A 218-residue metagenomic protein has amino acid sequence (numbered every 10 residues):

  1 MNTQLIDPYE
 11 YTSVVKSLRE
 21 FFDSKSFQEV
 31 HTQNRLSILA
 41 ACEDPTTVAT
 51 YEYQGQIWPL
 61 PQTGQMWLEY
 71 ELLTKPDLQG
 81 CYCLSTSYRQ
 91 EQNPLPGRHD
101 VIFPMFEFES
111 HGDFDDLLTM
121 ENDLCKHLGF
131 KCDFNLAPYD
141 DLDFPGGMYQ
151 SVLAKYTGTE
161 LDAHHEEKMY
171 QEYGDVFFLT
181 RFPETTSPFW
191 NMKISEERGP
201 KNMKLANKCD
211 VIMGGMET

Functional and structural regions predicted by a protein language model:
M1-T47: TRNA-binding/sensing appendages of the translation machinery
K25, L128-C132: Solvent-exposed amphipathic alpha-helical surface segments
T32-Q33, A41, G129, P183 (+1 more regions): Glycine-centered flexibility motif
T46-M120, Y139-T218: A translation/RNA-centric and nucleic-acid-associated enzymatic feature enriched in Class II aminoacyl-tRNA synthetases
L118-G129: Short amphipathic C-terminal alpha-helix that caps PH/PH-like domains
C132-Y139: Flexible, glycine/charged-enriched surface loops at secondary-structure junctions
